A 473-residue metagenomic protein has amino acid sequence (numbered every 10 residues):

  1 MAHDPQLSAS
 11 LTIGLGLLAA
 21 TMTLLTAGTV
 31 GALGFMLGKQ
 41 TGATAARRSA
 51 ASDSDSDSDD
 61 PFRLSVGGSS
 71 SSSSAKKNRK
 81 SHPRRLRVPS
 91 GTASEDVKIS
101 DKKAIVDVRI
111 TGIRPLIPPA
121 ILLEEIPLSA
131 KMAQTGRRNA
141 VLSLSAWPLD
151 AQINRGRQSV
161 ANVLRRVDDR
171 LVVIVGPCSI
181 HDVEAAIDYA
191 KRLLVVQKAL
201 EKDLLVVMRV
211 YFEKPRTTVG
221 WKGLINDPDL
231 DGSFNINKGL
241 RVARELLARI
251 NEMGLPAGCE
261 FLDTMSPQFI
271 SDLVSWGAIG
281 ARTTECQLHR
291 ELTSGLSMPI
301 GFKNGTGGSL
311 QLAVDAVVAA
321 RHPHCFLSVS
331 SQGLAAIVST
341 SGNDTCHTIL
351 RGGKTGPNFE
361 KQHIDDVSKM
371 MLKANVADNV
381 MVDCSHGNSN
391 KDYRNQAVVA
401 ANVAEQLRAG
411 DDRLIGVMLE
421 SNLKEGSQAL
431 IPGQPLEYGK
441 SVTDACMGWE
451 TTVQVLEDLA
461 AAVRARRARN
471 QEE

Functional and structural regions predicted by a protein language model:
M1-D4, A43-S100: Intrinsically disordered, highly charged
M1-L24: Membrane-penetrating hydrophobic segments
Q6, A27-A46: Short hydrophobic alpha-helical membrane-entry/anchor segments
D101-G112, P118-A120, E124, A190 (+9 more regions): Active-site-facing alpha/beta catalytic cores
L116, A120-V167: N- or domain-start disorder-to-order transition segments that initiate the globular core
V172-A185, D444: Conserved phosphate/anionic-ligand binding catalytic regions in large, soluble enzymes, centered on
G176, V382, G448: Conserved, mostly hydrophobic/aromatic
N422-R469: Internal helix-turn-beta structural module
